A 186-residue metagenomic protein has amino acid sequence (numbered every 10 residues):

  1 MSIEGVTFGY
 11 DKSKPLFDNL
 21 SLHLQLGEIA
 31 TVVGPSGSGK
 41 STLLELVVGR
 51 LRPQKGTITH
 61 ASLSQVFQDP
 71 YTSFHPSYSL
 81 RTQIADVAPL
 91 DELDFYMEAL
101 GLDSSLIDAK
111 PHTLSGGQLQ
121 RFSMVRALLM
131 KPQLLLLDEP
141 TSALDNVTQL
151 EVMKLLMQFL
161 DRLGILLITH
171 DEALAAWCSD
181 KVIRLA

Functional and structural regions predicted by a protein language model:
I3, T7-N19, R52: A short, flexible loop at the N-terminus of ABC-type nucleotide-binding domains that lies
V33-P35: The feature captures the beta-strand-to-loop junction immediately N-terminal to the Walker
V48: Helix-to-loop junction immediately C-terminal to a conserved catalytic motif
D69, P76-E92: Q-loop/switch helix immediately C-terminal to the Walker
K110, E139-P140: Walker B catalytic motif
K110-L114, Q118: Conserved ABC ATPase signature
Q149-D161: Helical segment within the ABC ATPase nucleotide-binding domain
